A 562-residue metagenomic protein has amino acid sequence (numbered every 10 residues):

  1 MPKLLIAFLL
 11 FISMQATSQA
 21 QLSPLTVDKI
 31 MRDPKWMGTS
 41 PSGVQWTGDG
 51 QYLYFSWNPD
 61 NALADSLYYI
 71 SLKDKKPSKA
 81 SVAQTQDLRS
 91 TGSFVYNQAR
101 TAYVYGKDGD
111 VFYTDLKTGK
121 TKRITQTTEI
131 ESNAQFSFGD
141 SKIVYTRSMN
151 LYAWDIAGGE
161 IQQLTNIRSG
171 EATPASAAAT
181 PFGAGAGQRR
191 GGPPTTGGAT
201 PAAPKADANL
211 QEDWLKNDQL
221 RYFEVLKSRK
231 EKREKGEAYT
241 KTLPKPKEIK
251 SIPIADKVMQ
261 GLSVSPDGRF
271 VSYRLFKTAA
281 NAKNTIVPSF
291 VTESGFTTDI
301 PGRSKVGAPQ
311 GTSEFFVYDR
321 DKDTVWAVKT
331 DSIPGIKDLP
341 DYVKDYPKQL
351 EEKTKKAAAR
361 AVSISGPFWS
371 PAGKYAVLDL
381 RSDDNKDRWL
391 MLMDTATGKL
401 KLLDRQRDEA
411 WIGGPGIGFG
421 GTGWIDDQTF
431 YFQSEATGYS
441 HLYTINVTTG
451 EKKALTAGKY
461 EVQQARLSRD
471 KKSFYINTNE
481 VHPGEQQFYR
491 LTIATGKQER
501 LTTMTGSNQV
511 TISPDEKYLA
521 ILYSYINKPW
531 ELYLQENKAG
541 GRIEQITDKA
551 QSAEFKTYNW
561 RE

Functional and structural regions predicted by a protein language model:
L4-M14: Sec-dependent N-terminal signal peptides
S18-Q509, K517-Y518, S524-W530, L534 (+1 more regions): Beta-propeller folds
I546: A motif-centric feature for acidic-aromatic and gly/ser/thr-rich catalytic loops and repeats
